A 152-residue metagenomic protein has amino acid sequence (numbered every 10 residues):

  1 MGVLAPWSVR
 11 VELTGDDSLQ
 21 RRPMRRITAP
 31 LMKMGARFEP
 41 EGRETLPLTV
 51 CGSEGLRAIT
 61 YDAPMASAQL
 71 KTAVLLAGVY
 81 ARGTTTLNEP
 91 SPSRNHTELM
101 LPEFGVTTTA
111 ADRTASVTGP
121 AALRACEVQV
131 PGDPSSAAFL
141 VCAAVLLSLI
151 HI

Functional and structural regions predicted by a protein language model:
M1-I150: Structural preference for solvent-exposed beta-strand-turn elements and adjacent flexible terminal/loop segments within
